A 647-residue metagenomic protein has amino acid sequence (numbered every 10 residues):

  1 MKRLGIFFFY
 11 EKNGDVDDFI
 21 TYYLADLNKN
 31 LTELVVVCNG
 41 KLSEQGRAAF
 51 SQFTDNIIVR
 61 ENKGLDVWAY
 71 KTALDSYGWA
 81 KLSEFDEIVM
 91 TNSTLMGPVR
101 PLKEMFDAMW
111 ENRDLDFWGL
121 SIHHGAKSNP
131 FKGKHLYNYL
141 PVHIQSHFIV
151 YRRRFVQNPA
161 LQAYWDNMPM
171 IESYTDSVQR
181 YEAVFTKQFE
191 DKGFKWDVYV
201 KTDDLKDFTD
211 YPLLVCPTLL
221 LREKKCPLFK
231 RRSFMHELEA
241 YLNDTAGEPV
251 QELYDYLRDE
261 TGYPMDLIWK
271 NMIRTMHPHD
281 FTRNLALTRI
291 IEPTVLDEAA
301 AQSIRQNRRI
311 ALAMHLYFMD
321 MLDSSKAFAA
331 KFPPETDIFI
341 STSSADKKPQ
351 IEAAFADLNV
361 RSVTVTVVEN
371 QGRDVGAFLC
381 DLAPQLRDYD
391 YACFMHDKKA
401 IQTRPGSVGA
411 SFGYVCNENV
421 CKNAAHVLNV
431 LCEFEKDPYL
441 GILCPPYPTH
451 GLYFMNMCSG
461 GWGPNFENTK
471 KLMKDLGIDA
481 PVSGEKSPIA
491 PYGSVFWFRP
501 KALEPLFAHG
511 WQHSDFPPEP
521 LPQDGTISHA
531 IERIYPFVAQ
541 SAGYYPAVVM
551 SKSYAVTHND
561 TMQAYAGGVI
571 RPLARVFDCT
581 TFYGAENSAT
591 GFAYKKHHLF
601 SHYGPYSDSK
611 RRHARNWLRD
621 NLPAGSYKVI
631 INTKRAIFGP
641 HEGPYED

Functional and structural regions predicted by a protein language model:
M1-G639, G643-Y645: ER/Golgi luminal nucleotide-sugar-dependent glycosyltransferases, focusing on the catalytic module
